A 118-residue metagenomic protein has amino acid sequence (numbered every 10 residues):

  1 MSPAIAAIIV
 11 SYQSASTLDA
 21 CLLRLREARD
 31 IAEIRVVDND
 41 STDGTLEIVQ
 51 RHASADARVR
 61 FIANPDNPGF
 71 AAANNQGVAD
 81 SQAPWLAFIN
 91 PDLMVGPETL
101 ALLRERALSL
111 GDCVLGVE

Functional and structural regions predicted by a protein language model:
A4-A6, E33: Cell-envelope/extracellular polymer assembly enzymes that use nucleotide-activated donors
T17-D19, D43-H52: Acidic helix N-cap motif at the loop->helix transition within catalytic regions of sugar-transfer enzymes
C21, T45, N74, Q82 (+1 more regions): Acidic donor-diphosphate engagement hotspot in glycosyltransferases and nucleotidyltransferases that stabilizes
L23-A32: Short, acidic, metal-binding catalytic loop of nucleotide-sugar glycosyltransferases
D38-E47, D66: A conserved acidic beta->alpha catalytic loop
A63-S81: Glycine-rich, basic loop-to-helix element that forms the pyrophosphate-binding segment of sugar-nucleotide handling
L86: Short aromatic/hydrophobic "clamp" motif used to bind/position activated sugar donors
M94-E118: Conserved donor NDP-sugar-binding/catalytic core segment of glycosyltransferases
